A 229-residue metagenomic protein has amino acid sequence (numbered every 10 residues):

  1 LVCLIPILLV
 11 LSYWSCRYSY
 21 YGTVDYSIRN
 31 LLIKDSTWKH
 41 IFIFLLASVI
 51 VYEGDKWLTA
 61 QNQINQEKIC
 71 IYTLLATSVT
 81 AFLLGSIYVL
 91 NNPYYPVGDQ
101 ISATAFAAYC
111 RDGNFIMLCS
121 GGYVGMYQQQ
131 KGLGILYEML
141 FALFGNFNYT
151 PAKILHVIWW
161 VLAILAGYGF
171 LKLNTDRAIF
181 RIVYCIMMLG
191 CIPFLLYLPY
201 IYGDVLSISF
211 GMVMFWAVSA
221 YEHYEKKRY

Functional and structural regions predicted by a protein language model:
L1-S86: Start-transfer (signal-anchor) and selected internal transmembrane alpha helices of multi-pass inner/ER membrane
K39, G125, A152-W159, G203: Alpha-helical transmembrane segments of multi-pass integral membrane proteins
I43-A47, W160-I164, M188, G203-F215: Hydrophobic core segments of transmembrane alpha-helices in multi-pass, intramembrane catalytic enzymes
K56, I154-T175, V213: Transmembrane-helix motifs of polytopic, lipid-linked glycan transferases
N91-F106, D112-L136, L140-T150: Extracytoplasmic catalytic/substrate-binding loops of multi-pass membrane glycan-assembly enzymes
P151, G167-G190: Transmembrane-helix signature of polytopic, membrane-embedded enzymes that assemble or transfer cell-envelope glycans
T175, M214-R228: Membrane-interface transmembrane helices that cradle and orient dolichyl/undecaprenyl
P193-L206: Short acidic/glycine- and proline-prone juxtamembrane loop motifs at membrane-interface regions of multi-pass membrane
